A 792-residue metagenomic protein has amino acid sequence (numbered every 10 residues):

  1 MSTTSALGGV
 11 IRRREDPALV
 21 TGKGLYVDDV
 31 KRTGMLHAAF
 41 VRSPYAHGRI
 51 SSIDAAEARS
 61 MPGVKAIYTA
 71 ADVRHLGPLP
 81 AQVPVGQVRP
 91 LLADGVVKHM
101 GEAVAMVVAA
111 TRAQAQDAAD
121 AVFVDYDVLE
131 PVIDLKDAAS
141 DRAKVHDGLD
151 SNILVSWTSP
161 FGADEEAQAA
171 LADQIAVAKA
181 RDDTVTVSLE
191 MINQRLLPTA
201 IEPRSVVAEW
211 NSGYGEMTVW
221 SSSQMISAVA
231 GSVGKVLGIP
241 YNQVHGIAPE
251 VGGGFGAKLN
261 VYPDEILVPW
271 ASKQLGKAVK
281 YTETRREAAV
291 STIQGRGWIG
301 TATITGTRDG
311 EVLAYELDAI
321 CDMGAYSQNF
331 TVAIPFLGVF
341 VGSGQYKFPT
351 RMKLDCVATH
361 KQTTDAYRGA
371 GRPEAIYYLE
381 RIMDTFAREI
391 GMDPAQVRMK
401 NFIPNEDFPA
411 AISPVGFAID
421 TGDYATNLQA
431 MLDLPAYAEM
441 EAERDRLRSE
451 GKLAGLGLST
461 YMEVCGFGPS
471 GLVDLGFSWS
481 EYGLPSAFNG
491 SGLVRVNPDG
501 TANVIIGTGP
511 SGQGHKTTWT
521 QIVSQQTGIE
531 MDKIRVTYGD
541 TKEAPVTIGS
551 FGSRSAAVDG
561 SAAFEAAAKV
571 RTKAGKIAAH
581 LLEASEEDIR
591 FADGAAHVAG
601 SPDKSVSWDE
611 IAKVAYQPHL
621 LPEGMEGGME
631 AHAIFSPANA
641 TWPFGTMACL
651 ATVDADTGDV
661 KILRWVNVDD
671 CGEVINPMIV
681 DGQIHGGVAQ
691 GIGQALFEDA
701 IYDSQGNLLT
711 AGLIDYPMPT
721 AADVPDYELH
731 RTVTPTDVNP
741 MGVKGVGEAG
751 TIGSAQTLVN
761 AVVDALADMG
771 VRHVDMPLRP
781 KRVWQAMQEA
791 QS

Functional and structural regions predicted by a protein language model:
M1-W157, D264, Q274: Flexible, low-hydrophobicity surface segments
G9, E15-T21, Q82-V83, W157-V206 (+6 more regions): Glycine-rich loop/linker segments at domain edges
R14-A18, V122-D127, Q224, G231 (+5 more regions): Extended active-site and interfacial segments that coordinate phosphate-rich ligands in large catalytic machineries
S60-M61, A70-D72, G238-Q243, K273-Y281 (+4 more regions): C-terminal catalytic domains of large/alpha subunits in multi-subunit enzymes
G77-Q82, A118-A121, S221, A230-S232 (+12 more regions): Short acidic, glycine/serine/threonine-rich loops at helix termini
A138, H245-D264, A289-S291, A325 (+4 more regions): FAD-binding core of FAD-dependent oxidoreductases, characterized by glycine-rich FAD pyrophosphate-binding loops
V145-L237, P404-T501, L709-D723, E728-H730: Helix-loop-helix junctions that connect adjacent transmembrane helices in secondary transporters/permeases, recognized
E250, G254-G276, K280-T282, H515-I522: Thiamine diphosphate
